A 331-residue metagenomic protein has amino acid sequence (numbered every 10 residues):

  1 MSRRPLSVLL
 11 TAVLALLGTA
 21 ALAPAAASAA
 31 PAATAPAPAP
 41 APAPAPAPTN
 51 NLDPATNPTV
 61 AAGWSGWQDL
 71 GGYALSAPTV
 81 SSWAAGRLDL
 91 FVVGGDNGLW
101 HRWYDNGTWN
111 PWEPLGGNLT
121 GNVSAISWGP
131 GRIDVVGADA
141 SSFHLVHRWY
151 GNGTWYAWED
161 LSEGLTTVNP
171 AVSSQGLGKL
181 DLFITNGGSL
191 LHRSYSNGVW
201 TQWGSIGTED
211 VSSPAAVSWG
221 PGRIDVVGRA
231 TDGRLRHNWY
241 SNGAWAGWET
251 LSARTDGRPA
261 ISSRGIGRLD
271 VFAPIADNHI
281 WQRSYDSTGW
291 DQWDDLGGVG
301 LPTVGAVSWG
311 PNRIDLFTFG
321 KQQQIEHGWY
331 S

Functional and structural regions predicted by a protein language model:
M1-A32: Secretory targeting and sorting signals
T34-S331: A structural motif
